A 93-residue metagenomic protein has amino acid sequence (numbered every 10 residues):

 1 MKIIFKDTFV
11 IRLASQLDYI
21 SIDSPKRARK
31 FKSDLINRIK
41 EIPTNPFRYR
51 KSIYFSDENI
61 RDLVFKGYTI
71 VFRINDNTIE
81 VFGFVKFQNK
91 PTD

Functional and structural regions predicted by a protein language model:
M1-K2, D93: Absolute protein N-terminus
K2-I60: Basic, Lys/Arg-enriched alpha-helical interface segments
F65-T69, R73-D93: Enriched for short, Lys/Arg-rich terminal
